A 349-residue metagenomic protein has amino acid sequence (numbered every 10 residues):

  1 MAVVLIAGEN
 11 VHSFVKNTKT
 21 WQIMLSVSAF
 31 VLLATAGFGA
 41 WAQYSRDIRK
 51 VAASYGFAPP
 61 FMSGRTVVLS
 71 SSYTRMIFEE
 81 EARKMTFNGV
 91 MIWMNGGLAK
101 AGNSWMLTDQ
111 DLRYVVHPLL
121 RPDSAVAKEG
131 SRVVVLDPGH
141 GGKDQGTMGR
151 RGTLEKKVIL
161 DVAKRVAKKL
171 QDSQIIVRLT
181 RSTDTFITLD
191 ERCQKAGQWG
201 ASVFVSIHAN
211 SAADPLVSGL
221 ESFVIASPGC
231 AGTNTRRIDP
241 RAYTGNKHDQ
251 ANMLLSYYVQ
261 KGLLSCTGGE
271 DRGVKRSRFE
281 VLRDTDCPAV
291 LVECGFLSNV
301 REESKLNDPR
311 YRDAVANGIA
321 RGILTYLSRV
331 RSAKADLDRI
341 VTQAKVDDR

Functional and structural regions predicted by a protein language model:
M1-T20: N-terminal secretory signal peptides that target proteins for export/translocation
H12-F14, S26, K345-D348: Disordered regulatory segments flanking catalytic cores
T20-S26: Sec-dependent signal peptide recognition, specifically the positively charged N-region followed immediately by
S26-A36: Bacterial N-terminal signal peptides
A36-D144, R151, K169, S173: Primary recognition of N-terminal secretory signal peptides and signal-anchoring hydrophobic helices
A40, A101, M148, R181 (+2 more regions): Generic anion/oxyanion-binding catalytic loop in active/binding sites
D144-Q145, D214: Glycine/Thr-rich phosphate-binding loops of Rossmann-like dinucleotide-binding domains
T153-R349: Active-site-proximal helix/loop segments of hydrolytic enzymes
